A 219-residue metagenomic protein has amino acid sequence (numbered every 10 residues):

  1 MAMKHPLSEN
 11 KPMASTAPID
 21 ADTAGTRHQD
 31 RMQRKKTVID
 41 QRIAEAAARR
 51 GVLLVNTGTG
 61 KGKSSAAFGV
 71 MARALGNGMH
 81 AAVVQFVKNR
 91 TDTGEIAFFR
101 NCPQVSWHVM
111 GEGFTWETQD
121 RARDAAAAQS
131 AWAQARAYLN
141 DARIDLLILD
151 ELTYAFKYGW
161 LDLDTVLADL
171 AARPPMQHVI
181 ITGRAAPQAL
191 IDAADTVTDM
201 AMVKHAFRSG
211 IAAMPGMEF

Functional and structural regions predicted by a protein language model:
A2-V52: Extreme N-terminal, non-catalytic leader segments that precede Walker-type/kinase nucleotide-binding cores
L7, I19-H28, T115, A137-R143 (+1 more regions): Replace "adjacent to P-loop NTPase cores in ATP/GTP-dependent enzymes" with "adjacent to NTP-binding cores
K36-I39, Q129-A133, V179-T182: Short gly/ser/thr-rich secondary-structure transition/capping motifs
A47, N56-G58, A74, V179 (+1 more regions): Short glycine- and Lys/Arg-enriched binding-loop motifs that mark or flank ligand-binding interfaces
R49-R50, N77, R143, P175: Residue-level preference for short coil/turn positions at secondary-structure junctions
V52-N140: Conserved P-loop
F86, E151-L152: Generic detector of well-ordered alpha-helical packing
